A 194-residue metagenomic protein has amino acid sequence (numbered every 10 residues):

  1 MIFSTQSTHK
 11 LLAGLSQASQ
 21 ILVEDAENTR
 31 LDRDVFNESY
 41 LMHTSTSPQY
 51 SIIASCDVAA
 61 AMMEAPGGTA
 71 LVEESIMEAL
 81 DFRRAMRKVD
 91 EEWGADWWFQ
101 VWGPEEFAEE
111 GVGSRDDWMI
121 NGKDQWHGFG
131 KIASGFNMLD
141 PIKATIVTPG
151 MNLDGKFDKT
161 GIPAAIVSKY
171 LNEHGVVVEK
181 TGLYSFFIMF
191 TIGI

Functional and structural regions predicted by a protein language model:
M1-E91: Conserved PLP-enzyme active-site core in the AAT-like
L80-I194: Conserved C-terminal alpha-helix-loop-beta "cap" of PLP-dependent enzymes that closes/shapes the active-site mouth
